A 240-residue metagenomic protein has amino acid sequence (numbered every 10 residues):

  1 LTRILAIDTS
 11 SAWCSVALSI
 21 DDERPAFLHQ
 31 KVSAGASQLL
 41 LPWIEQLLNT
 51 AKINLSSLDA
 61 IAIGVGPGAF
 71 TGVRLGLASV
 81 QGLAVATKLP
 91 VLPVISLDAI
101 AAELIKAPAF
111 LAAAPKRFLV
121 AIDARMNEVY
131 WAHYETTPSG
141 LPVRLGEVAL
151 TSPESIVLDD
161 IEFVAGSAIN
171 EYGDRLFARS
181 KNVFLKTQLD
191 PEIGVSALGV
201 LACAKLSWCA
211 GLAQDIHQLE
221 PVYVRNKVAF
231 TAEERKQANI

Functional and structural regions predicted by a protein language model:
L1-V65: N-terminal beta-alpha supersecondary unit
C14, N127-V129, L219: Change "...and in nucleic-acid phosphodiester-cleaving endonucleases..." to "...and in nucleic-acid processing enzymes
E23, G35, P90-G194, Y223 (+1 more regions): Surface "functional belts" at beta-alpha junctions
K31-L39, F70, R74, A78 (+1 more regions): Residues at secondary-structure transition points
L47-T50, A86, R179, A204-G211 (+1 more regions): Change "in soluble alpha/beta enzymes" to "in soluble alpha/beta proteins
A62-S96: DPxDG-like acidic metal-binding loop motif
L185-I240: Acyltransferase
